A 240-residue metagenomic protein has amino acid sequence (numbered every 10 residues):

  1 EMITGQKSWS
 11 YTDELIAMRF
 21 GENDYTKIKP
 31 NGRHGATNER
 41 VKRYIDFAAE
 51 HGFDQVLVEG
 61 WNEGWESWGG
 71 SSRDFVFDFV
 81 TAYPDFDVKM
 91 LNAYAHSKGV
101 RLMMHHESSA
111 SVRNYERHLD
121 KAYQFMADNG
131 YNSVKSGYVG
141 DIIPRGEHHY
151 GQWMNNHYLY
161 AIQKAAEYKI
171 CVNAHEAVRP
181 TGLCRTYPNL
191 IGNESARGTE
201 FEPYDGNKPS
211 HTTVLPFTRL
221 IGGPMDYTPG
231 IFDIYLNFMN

Functional and structural regions predicted by a protein language model:
E1-K98, H106: Conserved structural scaffold segments of CAZyme catalytic domains across common CAZy folds
E59-M239: Aromatic- and carboxylate-enriched substrate-binding clefts and catalytic-loop regions of carbohydrate-active enzymes
